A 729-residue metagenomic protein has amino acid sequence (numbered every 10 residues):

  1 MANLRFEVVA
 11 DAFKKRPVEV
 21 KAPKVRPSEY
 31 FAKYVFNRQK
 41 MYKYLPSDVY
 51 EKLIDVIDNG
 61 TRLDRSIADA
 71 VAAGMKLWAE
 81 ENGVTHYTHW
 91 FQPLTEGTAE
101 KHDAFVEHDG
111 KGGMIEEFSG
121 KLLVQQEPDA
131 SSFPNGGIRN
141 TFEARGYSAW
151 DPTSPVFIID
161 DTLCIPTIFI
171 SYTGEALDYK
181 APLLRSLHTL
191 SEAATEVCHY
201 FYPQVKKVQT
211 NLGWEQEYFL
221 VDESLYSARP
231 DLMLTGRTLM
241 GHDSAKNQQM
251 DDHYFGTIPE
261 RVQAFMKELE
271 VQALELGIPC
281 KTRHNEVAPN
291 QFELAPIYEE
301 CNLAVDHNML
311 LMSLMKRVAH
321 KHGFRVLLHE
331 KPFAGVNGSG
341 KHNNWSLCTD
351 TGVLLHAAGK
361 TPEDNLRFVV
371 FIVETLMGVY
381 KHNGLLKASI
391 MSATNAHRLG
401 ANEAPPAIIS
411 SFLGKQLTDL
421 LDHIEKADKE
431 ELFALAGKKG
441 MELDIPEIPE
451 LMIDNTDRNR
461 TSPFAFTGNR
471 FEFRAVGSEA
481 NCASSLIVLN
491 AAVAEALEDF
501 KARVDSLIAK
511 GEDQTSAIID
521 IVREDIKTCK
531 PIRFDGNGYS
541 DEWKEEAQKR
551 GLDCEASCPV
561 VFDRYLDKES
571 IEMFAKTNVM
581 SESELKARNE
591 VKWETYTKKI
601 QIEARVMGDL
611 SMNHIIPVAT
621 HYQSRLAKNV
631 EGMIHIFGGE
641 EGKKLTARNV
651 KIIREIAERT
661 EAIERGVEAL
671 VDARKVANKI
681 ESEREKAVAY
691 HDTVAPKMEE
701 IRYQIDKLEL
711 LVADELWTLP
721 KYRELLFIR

Functional and structural regions predicted by a protein language model:
A2-K24, T141-F157, T162: N-terminal hydrophobic targeting/anchoring segments and the immediately downstream early-domain regions of hydrolases
E7-V9, V20-Y42, H188, E192 (+1 more regions): Flexible inter-domain linker/hinge segments
Y30-E143: Active-site core of metal-dependent hydrolases
I67, F91, S119, P296-Y298 (+5 more regions): Active-site proximal loops enriched in glycine and acidic residues that flank catalytic Cys/His/Asp and coordinate
I67-V71, F91-P93, K121-L122, F169 (+4 more regions): Active-site-proximal loop/turn and secondary-structure-junction residues that shape catalytic pockets, frequently
E96-G113, S131, R229, G236-T238 (+4 more regions): Short linear, low-complexity motifs centered on an aromatic residue
E143-L328, N337-G340, L347-E590: Glycine-rich, acidic/polar active-site loops that bind/position phosphate-bearing ligands
E524-R729: C-terminal amphipathic alpha-helical interaction region
